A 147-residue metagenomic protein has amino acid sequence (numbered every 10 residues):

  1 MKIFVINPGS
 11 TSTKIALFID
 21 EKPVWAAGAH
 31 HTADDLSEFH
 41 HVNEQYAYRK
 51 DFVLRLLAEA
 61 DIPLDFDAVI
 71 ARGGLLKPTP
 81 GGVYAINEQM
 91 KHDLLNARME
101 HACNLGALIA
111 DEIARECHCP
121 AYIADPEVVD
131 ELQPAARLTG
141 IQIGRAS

Functional and structural regions predicted by a protein language model:
I3-E44: Short glycine-rich, Thr/Ser-proximal phosphate-binding strand/loop in the N-terminal lobe of ATP-dependent enzymes
E21, R72-K77, P126-V129: Short glycine-enriched loops at secondary-structure junctions
H30-D65, I70: Conserved active-site "lid/cap" helical segment
L64-L75, P120-Y122: Short glycine-rich phosphate-binding loop at a beta-alpha junction
T79-V83, L132-L138: Short acidic, glycine/serine/threonine-rich loops at helix termini
G82-A102: A charged helix-plus-loop insertion that forms the helical arch/lid used to bind and gate nucleic-acid substrates
L108-Y122: A structural motif corresponding to the C-terminal end of an alpha-helix and its immediate exit/capping segment
A146-S147: Conserved small/polar residues in nucleotide/adenosyl-binding loops
